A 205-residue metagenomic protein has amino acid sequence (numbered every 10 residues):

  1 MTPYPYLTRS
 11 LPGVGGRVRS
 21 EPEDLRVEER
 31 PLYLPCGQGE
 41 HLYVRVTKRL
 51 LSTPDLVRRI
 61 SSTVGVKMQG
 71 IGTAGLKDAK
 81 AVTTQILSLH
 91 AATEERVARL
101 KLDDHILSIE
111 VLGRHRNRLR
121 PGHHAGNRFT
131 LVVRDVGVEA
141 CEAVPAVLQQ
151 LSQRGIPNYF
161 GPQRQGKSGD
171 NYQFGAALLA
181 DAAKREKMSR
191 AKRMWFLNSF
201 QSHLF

Functional and structural regions predicted by a protein language model:
M1-H41, R49-L50, P54, T63-L204: Extended, charged/glycine-rich binding lobes that contact polyanionic ligands
V57: Generic structural marker for isolated residues within well-ordered, non-membrane alpha-helices of soluble domains
